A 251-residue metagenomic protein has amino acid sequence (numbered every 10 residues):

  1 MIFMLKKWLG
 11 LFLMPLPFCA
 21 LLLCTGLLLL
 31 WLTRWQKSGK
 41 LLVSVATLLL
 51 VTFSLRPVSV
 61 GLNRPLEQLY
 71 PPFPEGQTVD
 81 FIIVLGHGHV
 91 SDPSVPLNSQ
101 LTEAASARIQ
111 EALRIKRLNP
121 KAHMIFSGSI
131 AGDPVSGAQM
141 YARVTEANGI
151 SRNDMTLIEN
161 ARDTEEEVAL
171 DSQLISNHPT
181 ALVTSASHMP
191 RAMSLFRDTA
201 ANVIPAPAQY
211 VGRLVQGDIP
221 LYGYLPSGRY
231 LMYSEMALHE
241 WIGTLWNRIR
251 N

Functional and structural regions predicted by a protein language model:
M1-L9, V58, L62-L66, S234 (+1 more regions): Hydrophobic alpha-helical segments of integral membrane proteins, encompassing both true transmembrane helices
M1-W31: Membrane-embedded alpha-helical segments of integral membrane proteins
L27-L30, L50, S54, N247: Structural signal for membrane-spanning alpha-helices in multi-pass inner-membrane proteins, emphasizing helix cores
W31-G39: Membrane-interface helix-boundary motifs at transmembrane edges
R34-W35, P65-L69, R248-N251: Transmembrane helix-loop junctions in multipass membrane proteins, especially transporters and channels
L41-R56: Hydrophobic membrane-insertion alpha-helices, especially the h-region of bacterial N-terminal signal peptides
T52-L231: A structural signal for short, hydrophobic/glycine-enriched beta-strand patches
Y224, G228-R229, I242, W246-N251: Short, surface-exposed patches at the edges or C-terminal ends of soluble domains, predominantly
